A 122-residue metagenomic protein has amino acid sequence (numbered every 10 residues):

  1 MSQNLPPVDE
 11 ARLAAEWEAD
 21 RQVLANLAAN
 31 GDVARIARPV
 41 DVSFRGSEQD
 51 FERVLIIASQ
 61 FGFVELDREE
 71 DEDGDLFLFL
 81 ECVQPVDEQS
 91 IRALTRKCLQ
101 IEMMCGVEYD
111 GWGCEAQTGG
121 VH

Functional and structural regions predicted by a protein language model:
M1-H122: Long, contiguous binding/interaction regions
